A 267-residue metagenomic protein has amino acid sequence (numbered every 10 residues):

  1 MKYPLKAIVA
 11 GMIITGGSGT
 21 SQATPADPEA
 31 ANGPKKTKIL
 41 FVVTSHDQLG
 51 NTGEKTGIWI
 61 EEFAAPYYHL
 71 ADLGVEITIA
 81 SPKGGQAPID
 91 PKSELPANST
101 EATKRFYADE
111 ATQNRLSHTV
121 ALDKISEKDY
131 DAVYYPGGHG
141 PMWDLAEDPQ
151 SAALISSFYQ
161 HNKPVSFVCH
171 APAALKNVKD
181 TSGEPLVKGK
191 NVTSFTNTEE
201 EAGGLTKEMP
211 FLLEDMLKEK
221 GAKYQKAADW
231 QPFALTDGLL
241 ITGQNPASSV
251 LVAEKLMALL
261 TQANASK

Functional and structural regions predicted by a protein language model:
M1-K6: Positively charged n-region of N-terminal signal peptides that target proteins for export
A7-G17: Bacterial N-terminal signal peptides
T20-Q22: Sec/Tat signal peptide C-region and signal peptidase I cleavage site
T24-H161, A173-K267: Extended, subdomain-level signal for the structured scaffold at the beginning of enzyme domains
N162-S166: Conserved, well-structured core segments that form or line functional sites
C169-A171: Catalytic nucleophile serine of serine hydrolases, specifically the conserved "nucleophile elbow" pentapeptide
